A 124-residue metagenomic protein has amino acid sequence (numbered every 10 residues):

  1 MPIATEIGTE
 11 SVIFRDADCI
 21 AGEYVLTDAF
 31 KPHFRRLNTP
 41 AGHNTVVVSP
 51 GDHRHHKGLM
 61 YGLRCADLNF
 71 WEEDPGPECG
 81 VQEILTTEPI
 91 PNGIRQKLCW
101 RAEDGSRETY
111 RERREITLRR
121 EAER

Functional and structural regions predicted by a protein language model:
M1-H56: Beta-strand-rich N-terminal accessory domains
K57-E123: Extended, loop-rich substrate-binding clefts of extracytoplasmic carbohydrate-active enzymes
